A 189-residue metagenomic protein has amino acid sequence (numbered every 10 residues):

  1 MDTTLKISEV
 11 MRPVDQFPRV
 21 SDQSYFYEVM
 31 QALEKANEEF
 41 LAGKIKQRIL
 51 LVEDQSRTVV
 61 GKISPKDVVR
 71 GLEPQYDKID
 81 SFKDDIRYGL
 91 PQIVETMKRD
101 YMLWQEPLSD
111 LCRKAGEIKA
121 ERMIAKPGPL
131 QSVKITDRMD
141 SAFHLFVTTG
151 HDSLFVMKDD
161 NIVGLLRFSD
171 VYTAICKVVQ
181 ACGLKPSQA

Functional and structural regions predicted by a protein language model:
M1-Q16, P65-Q131, F143, V147 (+1 more regions): Tandem CBS (Bateman) regulatory domains
M1-V14, S24, F40, K62-P65 (+3 more regions): Non-catalytic interaction/Regulatory regions outside core domains
Q16-R19, T58, P129-S132, N161: Short, flexible active-site loop motifs that bind/organize anionic cofactors or intermediates
V20-Q47, V69-Y76, S132-G150, I175 (+1 more regions): The conserved cystathionine-beta-synthase
L33, G43-K66, F146-T149, L154-S169: A glycine-centered beta-loop-beta connector
S56, F82-D84, I135: N-terminal targeting leaders
